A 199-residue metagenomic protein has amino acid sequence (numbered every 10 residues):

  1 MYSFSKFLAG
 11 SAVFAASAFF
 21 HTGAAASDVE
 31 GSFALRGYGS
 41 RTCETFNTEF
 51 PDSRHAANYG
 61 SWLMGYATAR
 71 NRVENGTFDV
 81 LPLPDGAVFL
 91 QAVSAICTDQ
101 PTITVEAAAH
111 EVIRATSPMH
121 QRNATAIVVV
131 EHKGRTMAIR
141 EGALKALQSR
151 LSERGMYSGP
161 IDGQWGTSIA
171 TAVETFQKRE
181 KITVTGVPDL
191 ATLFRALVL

Functional and structural regions predicted by a protein language model:
M1-S11: Bacterial N-terminal signal peptides that target proteins for export
A9-F19: Bacterial N-terminal signal peptides
F20-D28: Sec/Tat signal peptide C-region and signal peptidase I cleavage site
F33-A95, R150, M156: Short N-proximal segments of mature Sec-exported proteins
F46-T48, E111-G163: Acidic, Ser/Thr/Pro/Gly-enriched interdomain connector segments
T48, M64-N75, S94-T102, H110-P118 (+5 more regions): Sec-exported extracytoplasmic/periplasmic mature domains
S53-A56, V73-L83, P101-A109, G159-Q164 (+1 more regions): Surface-exposed patches in mature extracellular/periplasmic domains of secreted proteins
M137-R195: Short acidic, glycine/serine/threonine-rich helix-capping segments at coil-helix boundaries
